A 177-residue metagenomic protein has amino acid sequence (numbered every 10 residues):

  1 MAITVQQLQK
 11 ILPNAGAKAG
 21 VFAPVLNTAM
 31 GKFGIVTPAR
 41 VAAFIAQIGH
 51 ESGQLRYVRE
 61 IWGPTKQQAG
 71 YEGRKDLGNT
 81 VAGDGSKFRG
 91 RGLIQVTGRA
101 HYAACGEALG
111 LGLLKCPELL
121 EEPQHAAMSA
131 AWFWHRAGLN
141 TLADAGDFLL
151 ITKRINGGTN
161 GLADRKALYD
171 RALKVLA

Functional and structural regions predicted by a protein language model:
M1, K32-A39, Q54, A177: Metal- and O2-centered redox machinery and metal/ROS homeostasis
A2-V21, V25, I45-F133: Peptidoglycan-targeting cell-wall enzymes and recognition modules
A23-G34, F44-G49, K153-N156: Amphipathic alpha-helical segments that form the core helices of the histone-fold
G34-F44, Y57-I61, N140-T152: Surface-exposed patches in mature extracellular/periplasmic domains of secreted proteins
I48-E51, A143-G161: Acidic helix/loop microenvironments that form the catalytic cleft of cell-wall polysaccharide enzymes
L119-A126, T141-D144, F148, L162: Short amphipathic alpha-helix initiation/capping segments at coil-to-helix junctions
H135-G138: Active-site-adjacent substrate-binding region of metalloamidase/peptidase-like peptide-processing proteins
G158, A163-A177: Low-complexity, Gly/Ser/Thr/Pro-rich intrinsically disordered linker/tail segments
